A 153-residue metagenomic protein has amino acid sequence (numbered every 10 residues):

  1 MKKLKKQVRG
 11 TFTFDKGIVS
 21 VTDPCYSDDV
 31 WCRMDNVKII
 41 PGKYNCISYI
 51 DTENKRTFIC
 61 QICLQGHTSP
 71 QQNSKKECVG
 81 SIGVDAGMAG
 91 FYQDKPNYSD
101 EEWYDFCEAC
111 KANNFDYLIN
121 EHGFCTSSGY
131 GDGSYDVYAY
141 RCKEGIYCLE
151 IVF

Functional and structural regions predicted by a protein language model:
M1-F153: Intrinsically disordered, low-complexity acidic regions enriched in Pro/Ser/Thr
